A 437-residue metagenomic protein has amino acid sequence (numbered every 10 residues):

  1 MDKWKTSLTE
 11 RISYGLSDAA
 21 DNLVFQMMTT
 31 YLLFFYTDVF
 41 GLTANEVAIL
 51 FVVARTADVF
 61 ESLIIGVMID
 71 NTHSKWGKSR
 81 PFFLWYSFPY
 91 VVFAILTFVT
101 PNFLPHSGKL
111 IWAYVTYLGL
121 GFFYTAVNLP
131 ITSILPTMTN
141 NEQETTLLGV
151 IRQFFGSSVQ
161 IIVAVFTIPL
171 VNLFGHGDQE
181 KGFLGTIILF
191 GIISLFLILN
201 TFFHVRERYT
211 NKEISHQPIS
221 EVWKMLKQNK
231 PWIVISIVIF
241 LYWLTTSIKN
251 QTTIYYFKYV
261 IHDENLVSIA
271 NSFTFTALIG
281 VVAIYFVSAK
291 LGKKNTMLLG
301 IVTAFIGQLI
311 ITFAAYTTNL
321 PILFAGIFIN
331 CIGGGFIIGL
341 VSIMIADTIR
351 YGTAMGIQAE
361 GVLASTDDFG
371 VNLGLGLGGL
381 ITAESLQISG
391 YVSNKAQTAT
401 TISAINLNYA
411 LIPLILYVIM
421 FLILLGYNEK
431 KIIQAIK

Functional and structural regions predicted by a protein language model:
D2-K437: Membrane-embedded alpha-helical bundles of multi-pass transporters/translocases, especially carrier/permease families
